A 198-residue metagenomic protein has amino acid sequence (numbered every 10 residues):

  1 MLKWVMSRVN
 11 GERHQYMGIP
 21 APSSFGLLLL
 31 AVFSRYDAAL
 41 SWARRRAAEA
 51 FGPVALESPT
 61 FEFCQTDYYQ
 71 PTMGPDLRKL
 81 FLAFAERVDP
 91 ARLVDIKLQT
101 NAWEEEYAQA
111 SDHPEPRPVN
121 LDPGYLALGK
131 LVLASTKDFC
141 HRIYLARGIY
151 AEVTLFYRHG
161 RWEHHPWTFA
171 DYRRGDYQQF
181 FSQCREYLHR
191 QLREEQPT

Functional and structural regions predicted by a protein language model:
V9-A31, L40, R46, F51 (+4 more regions): Long, contiguous binding/interaction regions
L80-F84: A generic structural motif
